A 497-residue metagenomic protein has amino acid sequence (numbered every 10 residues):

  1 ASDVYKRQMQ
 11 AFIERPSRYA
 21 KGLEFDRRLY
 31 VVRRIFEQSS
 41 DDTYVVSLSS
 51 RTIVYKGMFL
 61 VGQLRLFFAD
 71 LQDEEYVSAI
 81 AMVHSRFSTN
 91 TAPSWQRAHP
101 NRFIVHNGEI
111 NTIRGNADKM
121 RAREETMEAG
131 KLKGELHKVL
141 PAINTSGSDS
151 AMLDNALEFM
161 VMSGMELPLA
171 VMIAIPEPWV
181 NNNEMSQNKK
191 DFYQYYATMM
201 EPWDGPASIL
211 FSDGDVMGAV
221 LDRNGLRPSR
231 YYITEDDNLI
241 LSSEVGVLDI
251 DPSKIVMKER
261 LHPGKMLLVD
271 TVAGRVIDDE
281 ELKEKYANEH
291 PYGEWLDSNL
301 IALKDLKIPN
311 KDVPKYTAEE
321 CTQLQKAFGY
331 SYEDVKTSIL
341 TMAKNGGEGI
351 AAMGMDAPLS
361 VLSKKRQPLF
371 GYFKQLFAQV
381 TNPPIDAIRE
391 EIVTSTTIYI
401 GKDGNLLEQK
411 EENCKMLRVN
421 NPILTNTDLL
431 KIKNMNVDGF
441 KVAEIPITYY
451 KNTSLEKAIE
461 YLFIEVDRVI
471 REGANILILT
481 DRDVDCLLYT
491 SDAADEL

Functional and structural regions predicted by a protein language model:
A1-Q8, Y489-A494: Conserved small/polar residues in nucleotide/adenosyl-binding loops
R7-R18, A378: Phosphate-/polyanion-interacting regions in eukaryotic proteins
G22-N116, M120, G164, P168-K265 (+4 more regions): Conserved mixed alpha/beta core segments that line enzyme active sites in large multi-domain catalysts
K119-K133: A short, polar/charged loop-to-alpha-helix boundary motif
K131-E177, P291-Q323: Active-site-adjacent segment of 2-oxoglutarate/Fe(II) JmjC oxygenases
R275-D305, T397-D403: Terminal amphipathic helices with adjacent charged low-complexity linkers/tails
E294, S298-M355, F373: C-terminal, charged and often intrinsically disordered regions of DNA end-processing helicases and nucleases
V484-L488: Short, small-residue-enriched loops and turns at beta-alpha junctions that line or gate enzyme active sites
